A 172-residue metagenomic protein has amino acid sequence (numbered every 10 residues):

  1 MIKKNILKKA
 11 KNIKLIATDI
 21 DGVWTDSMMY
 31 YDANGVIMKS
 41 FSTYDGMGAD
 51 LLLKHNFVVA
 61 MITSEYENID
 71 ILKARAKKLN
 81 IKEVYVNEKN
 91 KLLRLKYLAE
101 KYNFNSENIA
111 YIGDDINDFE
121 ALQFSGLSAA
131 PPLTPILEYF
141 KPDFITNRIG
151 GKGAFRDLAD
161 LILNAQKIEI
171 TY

Functional and structural regions predicted by a protein language model:
M1-K89: Alpha-helical substrate-recognition element adjacent to the catalytic core
I69-I71, K77-L79, L93-Y172: Mg2+-dependent phosphoryl-transfer enzymes with acidic/Ser/Thr/Gly-rich catalytic loops
